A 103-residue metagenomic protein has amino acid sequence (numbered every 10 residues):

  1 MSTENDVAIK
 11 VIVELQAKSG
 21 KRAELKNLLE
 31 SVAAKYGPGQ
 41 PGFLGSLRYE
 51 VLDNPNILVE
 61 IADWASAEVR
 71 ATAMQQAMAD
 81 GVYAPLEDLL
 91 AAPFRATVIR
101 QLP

Functional and structural regions predicted by a protein language model:
M1-K10, L44-I57, V82-P103: Glycine-rich beta-strand-turn "strand-cap" elements at beta-sheet edges
A8-Q16, G45-A77: Short, well-ordered beta-strand segments in beta-rich or mixed alpha/beta enzyme and ligand-binding folds
Q16-N27: Short, surface-exposed ligand-recognition loops at beta-strand->loop->(often short) alpha-helix junctions that present
A17-S19, S66, R100-P103: Non-catalytic surface loops within mature trypsin-like serine protease
S31-L44, D63-T97: An amphipathic, aromatic/His-enriched active-site/gating alpha helix that lines ligand/cofactor pockets
